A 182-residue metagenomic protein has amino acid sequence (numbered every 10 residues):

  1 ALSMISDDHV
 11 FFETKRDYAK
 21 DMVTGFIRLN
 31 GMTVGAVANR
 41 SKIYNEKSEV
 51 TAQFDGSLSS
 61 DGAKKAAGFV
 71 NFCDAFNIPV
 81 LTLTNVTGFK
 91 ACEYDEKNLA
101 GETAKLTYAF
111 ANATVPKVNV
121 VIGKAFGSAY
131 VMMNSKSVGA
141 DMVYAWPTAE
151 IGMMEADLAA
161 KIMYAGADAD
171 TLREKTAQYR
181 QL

Functional and structural regions predicted by a protein language model:
A1-L182: Ligand-binding clefts of soluble mixed alpha/beta catalytic domains
